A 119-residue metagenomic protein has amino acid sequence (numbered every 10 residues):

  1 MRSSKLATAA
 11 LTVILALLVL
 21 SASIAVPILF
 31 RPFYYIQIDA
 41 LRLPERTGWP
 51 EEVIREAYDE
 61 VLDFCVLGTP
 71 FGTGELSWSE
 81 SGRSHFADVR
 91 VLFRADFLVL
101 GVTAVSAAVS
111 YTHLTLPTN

Functional and structural regions predicted by a protein language model:
M1-F33: Hydrophobic secretory-pathway targeting helix
M1-S4, P32-Y35, I54, V66-F71: N-terminal juxtamembrane cytosolic/stromal segments of multi-pass membrane proteins
I14, L18, L100-S106: Residue-level signal for the membrane-embedded core of alpha-helical transmembrane segments, especially mid-helix
L29-E45: Alpha-helical transmembrane signal-anchor/signal-peptide segments
L41-S81: Extracytoplasmic/periplasmic regions of membrane proteins
V66-T103: Individual transmembrane alpha-helix segments
A107-Y111: Juxtamembrane "helix exit" motif at the C-terminal ends of alpha-helical transmembrane segments in multi-pass membrane
T112-T118: Conserved small/polar residues in nucleotide/adenosyl-binding loops
